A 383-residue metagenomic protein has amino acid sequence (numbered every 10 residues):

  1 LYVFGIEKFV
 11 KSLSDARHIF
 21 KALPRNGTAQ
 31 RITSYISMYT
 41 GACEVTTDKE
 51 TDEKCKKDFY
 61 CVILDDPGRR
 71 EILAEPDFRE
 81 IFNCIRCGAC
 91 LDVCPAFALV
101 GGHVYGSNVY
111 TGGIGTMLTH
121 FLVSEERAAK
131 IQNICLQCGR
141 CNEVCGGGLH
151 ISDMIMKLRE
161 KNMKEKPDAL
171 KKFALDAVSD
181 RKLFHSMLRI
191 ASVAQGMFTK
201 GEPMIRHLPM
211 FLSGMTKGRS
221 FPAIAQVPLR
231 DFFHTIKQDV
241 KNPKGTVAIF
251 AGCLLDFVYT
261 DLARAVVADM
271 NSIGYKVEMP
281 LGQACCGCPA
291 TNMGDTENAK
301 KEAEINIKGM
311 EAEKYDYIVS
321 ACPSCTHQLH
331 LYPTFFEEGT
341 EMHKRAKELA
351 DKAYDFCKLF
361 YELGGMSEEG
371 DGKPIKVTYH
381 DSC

Functional and structural regions predicted by a protein language model:
L1, Y39, E53, I151-C383: Iron-sulfur cluster-binding electron-transfer modules in prokaryotic oxidoreductases
Y2-P95: A conserved active-site cap/scaffold subdomain adjacent to cofactor or substrate pockets
I6, D66-P67, A96-L99, P323-S324 (+2 more regions): Histidine- and/or cysteine-centered catalytic micro-motif in compact active-site loops
S12-A16, I72-P76, P95-N108, P289-N292 (+1 more regions): Short acidic, glycine/serine/threonine-rich loops at helix termini
R17-F20, F78, T111, K161-N162 (+1 more regions): Short secondary-structure boundary/capping segments
D48-I81, L91, F97-E202, R206 (+3 more regions): Ferredoxin-type iron-sulfur electron-transfer modules in oxidoreductases and energy-metabolism complexes
C84-C90, C94, C135-C141, C145 (+4 more regions): Short cysteine clusters
